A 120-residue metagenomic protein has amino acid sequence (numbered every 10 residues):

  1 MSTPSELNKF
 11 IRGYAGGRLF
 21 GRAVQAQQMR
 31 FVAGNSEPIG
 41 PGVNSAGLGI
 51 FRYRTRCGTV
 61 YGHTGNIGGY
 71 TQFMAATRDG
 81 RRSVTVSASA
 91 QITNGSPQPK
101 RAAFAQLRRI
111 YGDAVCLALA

Functional and structural regions predicted by a protein language model:
M1-A120: Catalytic loop of the DD-peptidase/beta-lactamase superfamily, centered on the K-T-G motif and neighboring
